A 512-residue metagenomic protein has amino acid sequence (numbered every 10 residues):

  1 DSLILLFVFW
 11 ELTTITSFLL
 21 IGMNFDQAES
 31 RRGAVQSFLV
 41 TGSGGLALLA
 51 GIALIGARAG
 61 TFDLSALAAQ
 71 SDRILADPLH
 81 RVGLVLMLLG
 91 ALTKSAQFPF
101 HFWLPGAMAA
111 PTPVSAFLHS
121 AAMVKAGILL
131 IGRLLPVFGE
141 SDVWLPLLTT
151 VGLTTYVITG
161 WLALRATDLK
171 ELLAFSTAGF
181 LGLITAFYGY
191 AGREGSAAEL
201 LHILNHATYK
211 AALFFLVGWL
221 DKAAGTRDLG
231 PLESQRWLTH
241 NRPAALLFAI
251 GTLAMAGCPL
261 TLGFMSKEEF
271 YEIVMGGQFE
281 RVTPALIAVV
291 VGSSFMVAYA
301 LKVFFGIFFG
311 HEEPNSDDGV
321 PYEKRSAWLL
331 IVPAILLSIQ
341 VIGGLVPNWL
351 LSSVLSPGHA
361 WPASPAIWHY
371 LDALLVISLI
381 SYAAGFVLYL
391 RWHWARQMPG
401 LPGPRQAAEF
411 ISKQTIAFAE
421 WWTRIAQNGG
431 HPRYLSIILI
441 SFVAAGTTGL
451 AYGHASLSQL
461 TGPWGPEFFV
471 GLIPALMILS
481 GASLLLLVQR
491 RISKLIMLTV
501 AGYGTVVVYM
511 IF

Functional and structural regions predicted by a protein language model:
D1-L6, I15-P321, T448, P474-S493: Hydrophobic transmembrane alpha-helices and their helix-loop junctions in integral membrane proteins
E11: Short phosphate-coordinating micro-motif centered on Lys-Gly-acidic
D63-D72, E269-G277, W349-W368, S458-G462: Membrane-interfacial helical/loop segments at transmembrane boundaries in membrane proteins
P146-T149, V290, H369-L379, P466-P474: Alpha-helical transmembrane segments of polytopic membrane proteins
Q235-A245, K302-S381, L388-W422, A426-L439: Cytoplasmic/organellar membrane-interface segments at the starts of transmembrane helices in multi-pass inner-membrane
F248, K494-Y503: Central hydrophobic cores of alpha-helical transmembrane segments in multi-pass integral membrane proteins
G257-T261, G343-S352, V443-L460: Juxtamembrane "helix exit" motif at the C-terminal ends of alpha-helical transmembrane segments in multi-pass membrane
A408, H431, S436-I437, F442 (+7 more regions): C-terminal amphipathic alpha-helical interaction region
